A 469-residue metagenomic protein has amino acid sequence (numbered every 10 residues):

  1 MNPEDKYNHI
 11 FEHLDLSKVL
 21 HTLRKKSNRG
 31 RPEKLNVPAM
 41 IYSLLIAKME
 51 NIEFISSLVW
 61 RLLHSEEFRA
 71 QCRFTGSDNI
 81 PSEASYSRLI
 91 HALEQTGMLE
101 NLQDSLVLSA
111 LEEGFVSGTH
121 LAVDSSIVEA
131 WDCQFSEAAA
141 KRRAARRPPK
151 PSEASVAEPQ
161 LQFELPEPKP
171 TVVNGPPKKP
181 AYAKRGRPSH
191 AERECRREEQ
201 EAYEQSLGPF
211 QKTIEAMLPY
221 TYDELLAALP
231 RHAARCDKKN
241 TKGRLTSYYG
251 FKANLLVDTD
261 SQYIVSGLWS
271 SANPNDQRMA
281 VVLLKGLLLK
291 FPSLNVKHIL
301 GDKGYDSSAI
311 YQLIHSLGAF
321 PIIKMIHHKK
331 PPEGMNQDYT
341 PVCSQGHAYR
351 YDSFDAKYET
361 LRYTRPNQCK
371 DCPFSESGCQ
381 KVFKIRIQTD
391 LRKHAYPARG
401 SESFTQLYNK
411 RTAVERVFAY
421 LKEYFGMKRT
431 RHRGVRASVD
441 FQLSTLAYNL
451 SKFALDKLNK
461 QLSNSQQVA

Functional and structural regions predicted by a protein language model:
M1-L14, T213-A216, Q406-R416: An acidic intrinsically disordered interaction segment
M1-M40, L45, E50, S77 (+3 more regions): Dynamic "connector" segments at or just before major functional cores
R29-P38, T246, N409, H432-D440: Structural motif
I55-F74, V107: DNA-recognition alpha helix
C72-E94: Major-groove recognition helix of helix-turn-helix-like DNA-binding domains
S87-S316, I326: Polybasic low-complexity intrinsically disordered regions
Q312-A419: Helix-centered, glycine/charged polyanion-binding patches within enzymatic domains that contact phosphate-containing
R399, F404-A469: Basic, amphipathic alpha-helical segments enriched in Lys/Arg and hydrophobic/aromatic residues
